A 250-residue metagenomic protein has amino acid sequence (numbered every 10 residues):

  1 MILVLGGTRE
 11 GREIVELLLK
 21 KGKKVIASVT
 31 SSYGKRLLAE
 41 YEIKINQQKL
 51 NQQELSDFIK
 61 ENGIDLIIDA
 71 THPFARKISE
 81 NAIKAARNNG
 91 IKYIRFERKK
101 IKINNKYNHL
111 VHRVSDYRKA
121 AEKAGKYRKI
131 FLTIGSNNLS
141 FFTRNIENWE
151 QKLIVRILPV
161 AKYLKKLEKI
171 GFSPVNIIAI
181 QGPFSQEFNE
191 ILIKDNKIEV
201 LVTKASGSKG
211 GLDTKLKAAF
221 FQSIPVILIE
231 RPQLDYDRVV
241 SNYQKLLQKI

Functional and structural regions predicted by a protein language model:
I2-S31: N-terminal basic/disordered segments at the start of proteins
I26-K49, N104-H109, L164-I170: N-terminal beta-loop-helix "entrance" segment that forms/cooperates in small-molecule cofactor or anionic ligand
V29-K35, E97-I103, S136-N138, L158-K162 (+1 more regions): Short, polar loop motifs at secondary-structure junctions
I43-I59, I178-F188: Glycine-rich, highly charged phosphate/nucleotide-binding loops
S56-K119: Glycine/small-residue-rich loop that forms an oxyanion/phosphate-binding "nest" at active or ligand-binding sites
T71, I157, K204-S206, E230-P232: Short secondary-structure boundary segments
I130-I177: Anionic-ligand binding region
E168-E190, D195-N196, V200-Q222: A C-terminal functional module that forms or caps the active site or interfaces directly with catalytic machinery
